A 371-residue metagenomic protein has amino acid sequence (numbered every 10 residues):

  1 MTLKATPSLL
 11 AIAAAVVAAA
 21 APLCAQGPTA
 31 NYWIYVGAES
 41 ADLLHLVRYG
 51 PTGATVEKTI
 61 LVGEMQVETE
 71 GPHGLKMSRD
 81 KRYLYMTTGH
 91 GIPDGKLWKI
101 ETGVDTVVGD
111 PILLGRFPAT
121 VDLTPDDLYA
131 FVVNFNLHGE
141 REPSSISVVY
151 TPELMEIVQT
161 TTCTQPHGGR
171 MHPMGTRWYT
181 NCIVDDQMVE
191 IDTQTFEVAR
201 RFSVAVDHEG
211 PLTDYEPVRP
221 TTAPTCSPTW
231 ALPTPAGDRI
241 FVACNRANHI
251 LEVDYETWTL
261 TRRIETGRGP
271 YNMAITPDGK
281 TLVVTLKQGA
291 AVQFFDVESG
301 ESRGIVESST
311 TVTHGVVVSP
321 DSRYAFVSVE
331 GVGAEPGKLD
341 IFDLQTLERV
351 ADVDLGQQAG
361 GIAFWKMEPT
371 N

Functional and structural regions predicted by a protein language model:
M1-A5: N-terminal secretory signal peptides that target proteins for export/translocation
S8-A21: Bacterial N-terminal signal peptides
C24-N371: Predominantly soluble domains enriched in secretory-pathway, periplasmic, or organellar proteins
